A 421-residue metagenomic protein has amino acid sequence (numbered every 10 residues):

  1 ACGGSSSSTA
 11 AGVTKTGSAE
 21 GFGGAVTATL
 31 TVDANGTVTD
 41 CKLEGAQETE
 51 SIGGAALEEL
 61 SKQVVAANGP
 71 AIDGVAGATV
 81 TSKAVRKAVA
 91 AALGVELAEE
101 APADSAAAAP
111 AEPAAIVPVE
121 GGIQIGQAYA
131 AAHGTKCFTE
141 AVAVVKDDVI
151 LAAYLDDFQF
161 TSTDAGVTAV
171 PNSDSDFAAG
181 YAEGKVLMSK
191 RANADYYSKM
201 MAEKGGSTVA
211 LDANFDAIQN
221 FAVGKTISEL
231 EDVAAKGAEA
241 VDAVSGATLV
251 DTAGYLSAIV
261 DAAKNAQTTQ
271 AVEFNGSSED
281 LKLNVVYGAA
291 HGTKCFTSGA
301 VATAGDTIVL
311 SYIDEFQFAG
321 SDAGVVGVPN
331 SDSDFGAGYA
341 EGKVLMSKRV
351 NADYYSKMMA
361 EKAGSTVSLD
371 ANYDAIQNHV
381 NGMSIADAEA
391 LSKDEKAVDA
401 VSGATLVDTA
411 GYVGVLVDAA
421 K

Functional and structural regions predicted by a protein language model:
G3-S6: Bacterial signal peptide processing site
A10-P102, I116-L283, G288-K421: Active-site- and interface-proximal helix/loop "cap" or "latch" segments in soluble metabolic and energy-transducing
P102-S105, P110-P113: Intrinsically disordered, low-complexity proline-rich tandem-repeat tracts
